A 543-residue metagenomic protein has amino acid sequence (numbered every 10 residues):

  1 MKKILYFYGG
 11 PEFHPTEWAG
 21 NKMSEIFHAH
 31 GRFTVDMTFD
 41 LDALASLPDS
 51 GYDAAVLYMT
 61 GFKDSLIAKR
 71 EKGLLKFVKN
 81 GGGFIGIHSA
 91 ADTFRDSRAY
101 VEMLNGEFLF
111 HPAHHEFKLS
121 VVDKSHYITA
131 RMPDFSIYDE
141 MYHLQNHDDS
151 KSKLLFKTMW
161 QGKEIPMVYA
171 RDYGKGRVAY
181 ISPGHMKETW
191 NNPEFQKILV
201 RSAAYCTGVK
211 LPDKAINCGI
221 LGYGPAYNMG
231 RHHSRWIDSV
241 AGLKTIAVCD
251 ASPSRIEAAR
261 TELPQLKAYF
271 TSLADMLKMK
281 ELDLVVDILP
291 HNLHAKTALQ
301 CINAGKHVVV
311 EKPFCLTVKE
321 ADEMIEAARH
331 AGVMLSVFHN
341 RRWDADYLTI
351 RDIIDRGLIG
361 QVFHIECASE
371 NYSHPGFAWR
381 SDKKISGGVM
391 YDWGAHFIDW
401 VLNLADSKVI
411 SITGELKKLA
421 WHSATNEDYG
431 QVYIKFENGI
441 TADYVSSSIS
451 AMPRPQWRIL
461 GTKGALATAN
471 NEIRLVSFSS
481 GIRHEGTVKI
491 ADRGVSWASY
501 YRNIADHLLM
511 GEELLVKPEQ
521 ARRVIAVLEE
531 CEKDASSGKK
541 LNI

Functional and structural regions predicted by a protein language model:
M1-E25, H30, D213-P264: N-terminal Rossmann-like dinucleotide-binding module
F7, D49-F94, K175, H307: Short alpha-beta junction capping motif
D49-S50, G61-R70, Q265-A327: Beta-loop-alpha module in the N-terminal Rossmann-like domain of NAD(P)-dependent dehydrogenases, especially those
R95-L109, A113-M141, H147, Y173 (+7 more regions): Predominantly a Rossmann-like dinucleotide-binding segment in NAD(P)-dependent oxidoreductases
I128, A215, N340, Q431 (+2 more regions): C-terminal glycine/acidic-rich active-site capping loop/insertion
N146-P212: A glycine-centered loop/beta-turn motif at secondary-structure junctions
P166-A170, A179-Y180, G184, D392 (+3 more regions): Contiguous beta-strand/loop segments that form the cofactor/metal-binding neighborhood of enzyme cores
A204, G208-A215, I220, L284-V286 (+3 more regions): C-terminal helix-rich "cap/oligomerization" subdomain common to oxidoreductases
